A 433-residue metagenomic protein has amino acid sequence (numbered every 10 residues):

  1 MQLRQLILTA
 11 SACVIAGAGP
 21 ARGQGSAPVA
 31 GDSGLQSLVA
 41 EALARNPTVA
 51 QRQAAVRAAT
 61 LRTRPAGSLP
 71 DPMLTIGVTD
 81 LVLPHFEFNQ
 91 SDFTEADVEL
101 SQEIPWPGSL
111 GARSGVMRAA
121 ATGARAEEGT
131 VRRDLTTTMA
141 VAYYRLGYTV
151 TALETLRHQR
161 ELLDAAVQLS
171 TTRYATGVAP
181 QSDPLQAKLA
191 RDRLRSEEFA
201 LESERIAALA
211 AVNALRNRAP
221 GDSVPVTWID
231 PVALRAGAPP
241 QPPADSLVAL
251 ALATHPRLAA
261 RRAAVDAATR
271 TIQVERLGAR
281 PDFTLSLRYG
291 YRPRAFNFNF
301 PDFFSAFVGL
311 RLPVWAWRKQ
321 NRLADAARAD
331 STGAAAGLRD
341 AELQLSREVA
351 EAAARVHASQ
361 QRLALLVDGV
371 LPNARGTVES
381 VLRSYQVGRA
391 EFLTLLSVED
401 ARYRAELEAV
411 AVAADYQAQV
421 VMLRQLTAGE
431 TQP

Functional and structural regions predicted by a protein language model:
M1-R45, L61, T94, E202-L250 (+1 more regions): Terminal intrinsically disordered/low-complexity segments used for targeting and assembly
R22-G25, P84-E87, T151-L156, P231-A233 (+1 more regions): A ubiquitous short alpha-helical element
G31-Q36, P72-V131, S246, R257-T271 (+3 more regions): Small/polar-residue-enriched beta-strand and adjacent coil segments characteristic of outer-membrane beta-barrel
A42, R52, A66, L100 (+14 more regions): Buried hydrophobic packing residues in well-ordered domains
A42-T48, T138, A251-R257: Short loop-to-helix capping motifs
V49-A66, V131, L135-L156, A165-V167 (+5 more regions): Amphipathic alpha-helical coiled-coil segments
S114-R118, Q181-L189, F392-D400: Short, charged, amphipathic alpha-helical segments
E128-L250, A352-R355, S359, R402: Periplasmic alpha-helical coiled-coil/stalk elements that build and connect Gram-negative outer-membrane
